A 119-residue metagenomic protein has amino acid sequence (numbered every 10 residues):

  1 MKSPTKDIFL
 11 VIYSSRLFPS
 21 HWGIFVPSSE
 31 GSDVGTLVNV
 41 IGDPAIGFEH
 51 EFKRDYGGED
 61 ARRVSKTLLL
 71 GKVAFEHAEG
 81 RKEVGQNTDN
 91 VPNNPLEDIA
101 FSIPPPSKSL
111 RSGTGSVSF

Functional and structural regions predicted by a protein language model:
K2-F9, R16-H21, V26-S118: Non-catalytic ligand/cofactor/substrate-binding and regulatory segments of enzyme domains
